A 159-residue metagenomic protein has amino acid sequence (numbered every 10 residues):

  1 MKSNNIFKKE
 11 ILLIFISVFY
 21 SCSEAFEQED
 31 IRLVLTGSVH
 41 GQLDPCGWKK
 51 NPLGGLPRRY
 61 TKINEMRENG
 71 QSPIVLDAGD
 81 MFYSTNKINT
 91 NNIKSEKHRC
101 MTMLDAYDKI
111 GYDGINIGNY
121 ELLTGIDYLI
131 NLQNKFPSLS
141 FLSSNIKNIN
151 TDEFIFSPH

Functional and structural regions predicted by a protein language model:
K2-I11: Bacterial N-terminal signal peptides that target proteins for export
E10-F19: Bacterial N-terminal signal peptides
C22-H159: Acidic, metal/ion-coordinating pockets
